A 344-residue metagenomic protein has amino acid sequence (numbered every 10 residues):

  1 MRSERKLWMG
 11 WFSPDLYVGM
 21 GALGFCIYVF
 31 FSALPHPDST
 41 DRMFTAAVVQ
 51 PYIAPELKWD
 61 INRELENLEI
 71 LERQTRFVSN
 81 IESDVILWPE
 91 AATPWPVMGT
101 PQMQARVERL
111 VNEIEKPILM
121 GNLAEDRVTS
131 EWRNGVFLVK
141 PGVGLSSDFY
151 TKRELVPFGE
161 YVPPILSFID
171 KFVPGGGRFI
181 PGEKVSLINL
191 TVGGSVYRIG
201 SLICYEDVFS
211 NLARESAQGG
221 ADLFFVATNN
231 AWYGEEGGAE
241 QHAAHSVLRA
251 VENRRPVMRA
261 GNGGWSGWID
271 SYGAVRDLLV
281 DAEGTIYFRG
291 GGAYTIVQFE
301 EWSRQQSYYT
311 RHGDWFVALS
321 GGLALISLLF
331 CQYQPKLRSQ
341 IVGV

Functional and structural regions predicted by a protein language model:
M1-V344: Enzyme catalytic cores with a strong preference for nitrogen-chemistry domains
